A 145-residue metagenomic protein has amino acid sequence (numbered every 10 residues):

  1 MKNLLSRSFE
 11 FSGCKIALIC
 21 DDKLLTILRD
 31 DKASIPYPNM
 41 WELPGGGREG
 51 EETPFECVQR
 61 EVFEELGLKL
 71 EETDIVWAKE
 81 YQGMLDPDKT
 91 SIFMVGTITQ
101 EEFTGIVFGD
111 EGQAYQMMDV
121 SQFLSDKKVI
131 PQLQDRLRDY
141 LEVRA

Functional and structural regions predicted by a protein language model:
M1-E42, L70: N-terminal strand-loop-strand
F9-F11, I19, I35-P36, D86-K89 (+2 more regions): A generic fold-level signal
E10, R48-E52, K127: Short, solvent-exposed loop/helix junctions and linker helices that flank or host conserved functional motifs
I16, G47, Y81-Q82: Structured beta->alpha junctions
D22, K79-T104, Q116, Q122 (+2 more regions): Active-site-adjacent beta-strand/loop module that shapes the phosphate/pyrophosphate-binding cleft
R29, G45, V120: Active-site donor-binding loop signature of nucleotide-sugar glycosyltransferases
S34, P38, F108-A145: Nudix hydrolase/Nudix homology domain
L43-W77: The catalytic Nudix box helix
